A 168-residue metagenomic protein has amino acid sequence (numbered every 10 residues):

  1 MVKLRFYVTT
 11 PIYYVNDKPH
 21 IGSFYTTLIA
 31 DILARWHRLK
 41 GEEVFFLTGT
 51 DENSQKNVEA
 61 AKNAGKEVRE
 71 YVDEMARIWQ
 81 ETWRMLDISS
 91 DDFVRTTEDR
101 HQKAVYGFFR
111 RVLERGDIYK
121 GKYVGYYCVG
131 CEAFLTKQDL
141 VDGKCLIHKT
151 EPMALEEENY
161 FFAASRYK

Functional and structural regions predicted by a protein language model:
V2-K168: N-terminal, positively charged nucleic-acid-binding surface of large information/translation enzymes
